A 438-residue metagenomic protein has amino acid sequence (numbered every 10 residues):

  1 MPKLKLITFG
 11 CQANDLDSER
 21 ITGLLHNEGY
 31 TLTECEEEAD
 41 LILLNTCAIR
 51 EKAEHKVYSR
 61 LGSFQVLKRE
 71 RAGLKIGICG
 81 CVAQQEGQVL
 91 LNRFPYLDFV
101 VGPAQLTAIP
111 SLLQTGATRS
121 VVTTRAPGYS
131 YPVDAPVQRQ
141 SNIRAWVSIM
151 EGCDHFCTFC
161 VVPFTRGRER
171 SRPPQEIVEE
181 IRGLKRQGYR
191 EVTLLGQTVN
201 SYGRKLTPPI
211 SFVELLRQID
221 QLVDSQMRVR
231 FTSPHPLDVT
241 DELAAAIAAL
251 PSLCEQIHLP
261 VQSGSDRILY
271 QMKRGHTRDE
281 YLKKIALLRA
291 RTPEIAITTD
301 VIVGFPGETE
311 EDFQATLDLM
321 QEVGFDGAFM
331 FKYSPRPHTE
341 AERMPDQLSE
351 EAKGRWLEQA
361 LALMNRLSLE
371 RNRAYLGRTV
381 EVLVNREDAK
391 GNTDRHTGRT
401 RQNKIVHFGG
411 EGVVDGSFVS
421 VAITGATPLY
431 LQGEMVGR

Functional and structural regions predicted by a protein language model:
M1-Y202, S211, R217, E242 (+7 more regions): Proteins enriched for Cys/Gly/acidic motifs involved in redox and nucleic-acid/cofactor modification
K3, K75, E191, R228-R230 (+5 more regions): Residues at or immediately flanking beta-strands
I7, L195-Q197, T232-P234, P260-Q262 (+6 more regions): Generic beta-strand/beta-sheet core signal
G87, G196-L206, D238-E242, V261-M272 (+5 more regions): Flexible glycine/acidic-rich beta-alpha junction loops that bind and position SAM and/or redox cofactors in anaerobic
Q140-I143, C153-H155, L253, S263 (+5 more regions): Short flexible coil/turn linkers enriched for glycine and charged/polar residues that connect secondary-structure
C157, I177, L194, F231 (+7 more regions): Conserved, mostly hydrophobic/aromatic
R186, V213-E214, Q218-R228, T240-T299: Radical SAM/AdoMet-radical enzyme domain recognition
R343-R438: Terminal RNA-binding accessory module
